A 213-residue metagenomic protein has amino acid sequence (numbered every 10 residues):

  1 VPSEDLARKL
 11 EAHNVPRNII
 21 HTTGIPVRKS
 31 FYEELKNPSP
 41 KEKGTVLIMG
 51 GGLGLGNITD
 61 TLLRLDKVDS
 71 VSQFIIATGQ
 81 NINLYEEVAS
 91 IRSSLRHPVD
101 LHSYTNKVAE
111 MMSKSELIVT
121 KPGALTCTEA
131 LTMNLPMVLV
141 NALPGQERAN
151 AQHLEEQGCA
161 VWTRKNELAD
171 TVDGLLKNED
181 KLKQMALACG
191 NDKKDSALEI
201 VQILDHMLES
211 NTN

Functional and structural regions predicted by a protein language model:
V1-T22, V27-S30: Active-site-proximal region of nucleotide-activated glycan assembly enzymes, centered on histidine/acidic-rich loops
D5-A7, G54, I82, T126 (+1 more regions): Alpha-helix capping/helix-boundary segments
L6-L10, Y85-V88, T126, G145-A151: Short, glycine/polar-rich helix-capping loops at beta-to-alpha or helix-loop-helix junctions that flank or form
K29-S30, P38-K114: Donor-nucleotide binding loops and adjacent catalytic segments primarily of GT-B fold Leloir glycosyltransferases
E110-A149: A donor-sugar binding/catalytic signature common to diverse glycosyltransferases and related nucleotide-sugar
E156-G158, T163-K183: C-terminal "capping" alpha-helix adjacent to the active site of nucleotide-linked donor transferases in cell-envelope
K181-K194: A short, well-ordered alpha-helix in the C-terminal region of glycosyltransferases
D192-N213: C-terminal alpha-helical cap of glycosyltransferases
